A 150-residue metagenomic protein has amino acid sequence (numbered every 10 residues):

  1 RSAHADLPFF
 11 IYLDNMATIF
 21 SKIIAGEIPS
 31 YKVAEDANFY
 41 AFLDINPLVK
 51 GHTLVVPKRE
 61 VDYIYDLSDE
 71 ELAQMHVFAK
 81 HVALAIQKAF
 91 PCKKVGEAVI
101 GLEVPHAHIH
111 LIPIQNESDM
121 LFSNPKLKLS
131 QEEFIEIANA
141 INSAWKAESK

Functional and structural regions predicted by a protein language model:
S2-P8: Intrinsically disordered, low-complexity segments enriched in serine/proline and basic residues
F10-K150: HIT superfamily nucleotide-processing domains
